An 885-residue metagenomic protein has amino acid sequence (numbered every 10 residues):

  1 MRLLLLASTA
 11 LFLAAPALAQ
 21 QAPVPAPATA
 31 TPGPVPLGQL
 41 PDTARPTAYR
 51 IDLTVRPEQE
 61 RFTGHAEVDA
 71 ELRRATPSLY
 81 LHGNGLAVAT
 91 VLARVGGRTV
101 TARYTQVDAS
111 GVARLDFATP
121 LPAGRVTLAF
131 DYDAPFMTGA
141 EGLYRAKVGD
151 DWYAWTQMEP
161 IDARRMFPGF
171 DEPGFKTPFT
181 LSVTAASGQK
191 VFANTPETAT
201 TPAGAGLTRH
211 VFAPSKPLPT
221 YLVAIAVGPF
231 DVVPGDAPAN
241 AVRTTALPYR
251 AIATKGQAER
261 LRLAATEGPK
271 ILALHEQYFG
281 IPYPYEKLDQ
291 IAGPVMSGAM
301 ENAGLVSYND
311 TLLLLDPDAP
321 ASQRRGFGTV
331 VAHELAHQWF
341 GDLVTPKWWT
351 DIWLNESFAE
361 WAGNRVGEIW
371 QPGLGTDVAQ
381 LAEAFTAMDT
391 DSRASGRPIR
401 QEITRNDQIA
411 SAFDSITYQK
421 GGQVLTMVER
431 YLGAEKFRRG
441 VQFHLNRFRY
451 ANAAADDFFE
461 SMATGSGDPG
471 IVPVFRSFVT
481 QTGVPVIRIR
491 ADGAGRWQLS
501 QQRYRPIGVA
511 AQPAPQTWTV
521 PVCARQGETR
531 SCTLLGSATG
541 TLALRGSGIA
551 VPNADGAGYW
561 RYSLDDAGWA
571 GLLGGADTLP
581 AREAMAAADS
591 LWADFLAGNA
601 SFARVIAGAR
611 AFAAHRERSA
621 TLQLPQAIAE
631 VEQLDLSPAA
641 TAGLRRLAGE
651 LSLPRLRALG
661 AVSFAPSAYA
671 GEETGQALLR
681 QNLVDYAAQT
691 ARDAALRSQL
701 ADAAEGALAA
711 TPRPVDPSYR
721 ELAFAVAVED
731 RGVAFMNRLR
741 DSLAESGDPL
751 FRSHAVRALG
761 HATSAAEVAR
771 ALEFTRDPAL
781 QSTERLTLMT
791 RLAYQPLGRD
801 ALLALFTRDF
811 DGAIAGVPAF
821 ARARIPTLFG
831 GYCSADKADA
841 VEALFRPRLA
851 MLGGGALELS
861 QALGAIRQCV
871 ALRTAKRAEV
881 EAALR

Functional and structural regions predicted by a protein language model:
R2-A19: Gram-negative bacterial Sec-dependent N-terminal signal peptides
F12, Q20-T63, R98, V148-Y153 (+2 more regions): N-terminal, polar/Ser/Thr-rich
Q21-V24, A28, V88, R98 (+12 more regions): Hydrophobic alpha-helical and helix-loop surface patches within well-folded domains that function as non-catalytic
E67-L86, T180-A186, D456, S500-C523: Surface-exposed beta-strand/loop patches in extracellular or lumenal glycoproteins
D69, A129-D236, L263, E402 (+2 more regions): Extended, low-hydrophobicity, Ser/Thr/Pro/Gly-biased non-transmembrane segments
L79, G85-V148, G206-T208, T539-S547: A surface-exposed beta-strand-loop module
A89-R94, D468-V472, T482-N553: Beta-strand-rich binding/interaction modules
A384-F385, S415, Q498-S500, Q512-A514 (+2 more regions): Long, ordered, helix-rich scaffold segments
